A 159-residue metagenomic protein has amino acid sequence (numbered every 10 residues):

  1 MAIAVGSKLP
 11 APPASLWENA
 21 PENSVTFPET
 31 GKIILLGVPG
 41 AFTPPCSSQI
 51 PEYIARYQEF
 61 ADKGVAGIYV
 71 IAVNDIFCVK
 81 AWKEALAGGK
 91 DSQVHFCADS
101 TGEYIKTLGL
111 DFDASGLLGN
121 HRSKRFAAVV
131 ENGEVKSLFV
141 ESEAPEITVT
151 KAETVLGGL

Functional and structural regions predicted by a protein language model:
M1-L159: Chalcogenol-based redox active-site neighborhoods
